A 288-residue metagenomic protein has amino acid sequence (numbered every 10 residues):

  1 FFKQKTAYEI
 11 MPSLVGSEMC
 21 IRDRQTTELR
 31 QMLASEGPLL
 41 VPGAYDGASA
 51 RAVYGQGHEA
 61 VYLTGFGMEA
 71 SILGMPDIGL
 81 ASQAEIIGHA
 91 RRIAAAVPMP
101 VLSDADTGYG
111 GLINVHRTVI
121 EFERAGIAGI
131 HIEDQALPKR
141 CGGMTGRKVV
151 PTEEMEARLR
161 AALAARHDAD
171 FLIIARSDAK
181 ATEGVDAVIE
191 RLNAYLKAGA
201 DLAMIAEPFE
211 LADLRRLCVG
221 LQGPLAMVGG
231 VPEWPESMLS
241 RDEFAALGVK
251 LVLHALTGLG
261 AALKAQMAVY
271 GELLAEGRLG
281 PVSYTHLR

Functional and structural regions predicted by a protein language model:
F1-I21, H286: Single conserved hydrophobic/aromatic residue that forms the stacking wall/gate of nucleotide- or nucleobase-binding
S17, R22-G43: N-terminal amphipathic alpha-helix/helix-capping segment at the start of soluble metabolic enzymes
R22, L29, A164, T257-R288: Extended, intrinsically disordered, low-complexity segments
T26, G47-P76, A81-A96, G111-R216 (+3 more regions): Alpha/beta enzyme core
L40-G43, V61-L63, V101-A105, I130-I132 (+4 more regions): Hydrophobic faces of well-ordered beta-strands that scaffold small-molecule active sites in alpha/beta enzyme cores
M68-S71, A136-K139, P232-E236, G258-A262: Short gly/pro/ser/thr-enriched loop/turn and capping motifs at secondary-structure boundaries
D213, A226-L239: Beta/alpha (TIM)-barrel catalytic core signal, keyed to glycine-rich beta->alpha loops juxtaposed to Asp/Glu that bind
E236-A262: Active-site/pore-lining binding-face segments in mid-to-C-terminal subdomains
